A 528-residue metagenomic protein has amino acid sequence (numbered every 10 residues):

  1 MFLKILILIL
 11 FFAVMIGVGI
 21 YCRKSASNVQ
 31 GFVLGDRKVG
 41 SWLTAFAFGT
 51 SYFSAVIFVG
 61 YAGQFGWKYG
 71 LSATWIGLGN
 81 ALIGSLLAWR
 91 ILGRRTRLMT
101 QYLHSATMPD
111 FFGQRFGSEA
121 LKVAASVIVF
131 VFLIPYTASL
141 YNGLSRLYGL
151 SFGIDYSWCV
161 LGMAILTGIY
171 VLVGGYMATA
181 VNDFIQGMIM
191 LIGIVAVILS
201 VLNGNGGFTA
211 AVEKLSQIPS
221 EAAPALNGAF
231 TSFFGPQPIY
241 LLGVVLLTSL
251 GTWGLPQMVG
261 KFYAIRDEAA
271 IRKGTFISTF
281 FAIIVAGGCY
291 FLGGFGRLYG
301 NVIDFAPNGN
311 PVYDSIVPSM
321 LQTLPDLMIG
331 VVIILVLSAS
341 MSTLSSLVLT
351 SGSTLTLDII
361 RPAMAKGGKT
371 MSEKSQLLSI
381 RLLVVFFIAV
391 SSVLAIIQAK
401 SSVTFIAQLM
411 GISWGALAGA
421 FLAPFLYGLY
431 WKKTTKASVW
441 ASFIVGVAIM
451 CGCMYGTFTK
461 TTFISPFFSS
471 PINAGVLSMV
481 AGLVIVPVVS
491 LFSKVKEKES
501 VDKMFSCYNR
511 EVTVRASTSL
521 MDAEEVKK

Functional and structural regions predicted by a protein language model:
M1-K528: Membrane-embedded helix-loop-helix hairpins and adjacent transmembrane boundary segments in multi-pass transporters
